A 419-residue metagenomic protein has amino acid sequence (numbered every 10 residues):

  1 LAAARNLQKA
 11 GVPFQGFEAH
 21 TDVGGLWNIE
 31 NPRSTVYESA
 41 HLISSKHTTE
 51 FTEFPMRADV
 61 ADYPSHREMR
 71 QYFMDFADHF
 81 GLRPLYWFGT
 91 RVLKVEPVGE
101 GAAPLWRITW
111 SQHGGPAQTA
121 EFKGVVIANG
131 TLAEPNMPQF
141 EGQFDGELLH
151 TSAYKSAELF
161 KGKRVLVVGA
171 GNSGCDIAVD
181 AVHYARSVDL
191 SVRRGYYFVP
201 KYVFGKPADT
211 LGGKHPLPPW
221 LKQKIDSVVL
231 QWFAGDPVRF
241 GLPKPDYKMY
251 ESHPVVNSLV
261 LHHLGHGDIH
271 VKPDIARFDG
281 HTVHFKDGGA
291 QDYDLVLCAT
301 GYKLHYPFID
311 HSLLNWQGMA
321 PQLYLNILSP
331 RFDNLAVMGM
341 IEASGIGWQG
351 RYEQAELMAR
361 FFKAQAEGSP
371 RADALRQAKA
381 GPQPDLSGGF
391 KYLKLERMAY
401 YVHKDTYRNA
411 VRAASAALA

Functional and structural regions predicted by a protein language model:
L1-L42, P55-Y196, P200-Y202, H215-R371 (+1 more regions): Flavin (primarily FAD) cofactor-binding/catalytic cores of flavoenzymes
H47-T48: Aromatic- and acidic-residue-enriched carbohydrate-binding clefts of CAZyme catalytic domains
L149-S152, G381-D385: Non-catalytic, mobile gating and regulatory segments of ester bond hydrolases
G205: Short, surface-exposed amphipathic charged segments that create phosphate/polyanion-binding patches used for binding
L211-G212: Conformationally flexible catalytic loops at phosphate/diphosphate-handling active centers
G368-Q383: The conserved 3'-phosphoadenosine-5'-phosphosulfate
